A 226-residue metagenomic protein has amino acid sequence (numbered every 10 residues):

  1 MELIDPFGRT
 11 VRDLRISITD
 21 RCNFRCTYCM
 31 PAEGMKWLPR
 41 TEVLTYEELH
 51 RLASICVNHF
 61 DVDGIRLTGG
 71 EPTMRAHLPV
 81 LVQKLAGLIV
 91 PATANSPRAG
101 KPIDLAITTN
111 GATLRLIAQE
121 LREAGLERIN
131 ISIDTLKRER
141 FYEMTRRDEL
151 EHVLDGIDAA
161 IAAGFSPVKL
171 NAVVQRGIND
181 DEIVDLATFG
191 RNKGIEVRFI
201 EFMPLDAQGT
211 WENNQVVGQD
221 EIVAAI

Functional and structural regions predicted by a protein language model:
M1-I4: Radical SAM enzyme core and accessory elements
P6-E47, F60: Canonical Radical SAM [4Fe-4S] cluster-binding loop centered on the CxxxCxxC motif and its immediate flanking residues
I18, C22, C26, L67 (+2 more regions): Conserved, mostly hydrophobic/aromatic
G34-P39, R115-L116, K137-M144, D206-T210: A short acidic, helix-capping loop that chelates divalent metal ions and anchors anionic groups
H50-R66, R75-E196: Radical SAM/AdoMet-radical enzyme domain recognition
E71: Conserved G/P- and acidic residue-centered "switch" motifs that form tight phosphate/ATP-binding loops in soluble
A163, V217-I226: C-terminal accessory region of radical SAM enzymes
G177-I178, R198-Q219: Flexible glycine/acidic-rich beta-alpha junction loops that bind and position SAM and/or redox cofactors in anaerobic
